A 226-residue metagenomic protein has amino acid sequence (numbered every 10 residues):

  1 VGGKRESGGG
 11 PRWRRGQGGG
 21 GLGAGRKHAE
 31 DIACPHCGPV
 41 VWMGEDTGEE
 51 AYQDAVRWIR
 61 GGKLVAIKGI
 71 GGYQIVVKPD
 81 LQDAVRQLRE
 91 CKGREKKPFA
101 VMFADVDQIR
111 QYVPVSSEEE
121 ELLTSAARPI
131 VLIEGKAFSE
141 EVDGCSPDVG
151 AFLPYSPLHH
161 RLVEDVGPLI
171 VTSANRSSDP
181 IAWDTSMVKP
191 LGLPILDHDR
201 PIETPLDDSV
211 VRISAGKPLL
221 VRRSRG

Functional and structural regions predicted by a protein language model:
V1-G226: Active-site-adjacent structural elements in enzyme catalytic cores
